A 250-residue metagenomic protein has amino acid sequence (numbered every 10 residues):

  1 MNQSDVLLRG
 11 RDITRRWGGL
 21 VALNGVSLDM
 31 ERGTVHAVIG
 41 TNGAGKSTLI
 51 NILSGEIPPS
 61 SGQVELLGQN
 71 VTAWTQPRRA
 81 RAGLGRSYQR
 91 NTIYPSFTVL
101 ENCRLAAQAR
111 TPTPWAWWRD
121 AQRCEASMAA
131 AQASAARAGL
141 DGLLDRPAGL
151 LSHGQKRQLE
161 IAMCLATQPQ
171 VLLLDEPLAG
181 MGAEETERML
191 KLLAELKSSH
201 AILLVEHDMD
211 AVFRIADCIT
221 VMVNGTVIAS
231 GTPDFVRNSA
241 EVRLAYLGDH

Functional and structural regions predicted by a protein language model:
N2-H250: Glycine-rich phosphate-binding loops of nucleotide-dependent enzymes
